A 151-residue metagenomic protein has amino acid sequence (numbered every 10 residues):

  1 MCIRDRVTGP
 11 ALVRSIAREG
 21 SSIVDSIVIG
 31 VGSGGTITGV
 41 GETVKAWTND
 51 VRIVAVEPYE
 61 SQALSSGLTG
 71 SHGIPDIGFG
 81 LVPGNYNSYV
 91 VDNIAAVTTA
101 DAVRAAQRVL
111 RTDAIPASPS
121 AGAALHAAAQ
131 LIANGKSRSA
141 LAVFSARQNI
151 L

Functional and structural regions predicted by a protein language model:
M1-D5: Conserved small/polar residues in nucleotide/adenosyl-binding loops
G9-L12, V40, A106, A124-L131: Buried hydrophobic packing segments
V13-S22, P83-Y86: Phosphate/pyrophosphate-binding loops at sites that engage ATP/ADP/AMP, CoA/4′-phosphopantetheine, polyphosphate
D25-V28, D92, R138: Conserved acidic residues
I29-G32, A55-E57, L141-A146: Short beta-strand segments
G30-G41, S120-A128, N149-I150: Short glycine/serine/threonine-rich phosphate/pyrophosphate-binding segments that cradle anionic phosphate groups
V44-P119: Active-site/ligand-binding loops adjacent to catalytic centers
G80, H126-L151: Phosphate-binding loop/pocket of nucleotide- and phosphate-handling active sites
